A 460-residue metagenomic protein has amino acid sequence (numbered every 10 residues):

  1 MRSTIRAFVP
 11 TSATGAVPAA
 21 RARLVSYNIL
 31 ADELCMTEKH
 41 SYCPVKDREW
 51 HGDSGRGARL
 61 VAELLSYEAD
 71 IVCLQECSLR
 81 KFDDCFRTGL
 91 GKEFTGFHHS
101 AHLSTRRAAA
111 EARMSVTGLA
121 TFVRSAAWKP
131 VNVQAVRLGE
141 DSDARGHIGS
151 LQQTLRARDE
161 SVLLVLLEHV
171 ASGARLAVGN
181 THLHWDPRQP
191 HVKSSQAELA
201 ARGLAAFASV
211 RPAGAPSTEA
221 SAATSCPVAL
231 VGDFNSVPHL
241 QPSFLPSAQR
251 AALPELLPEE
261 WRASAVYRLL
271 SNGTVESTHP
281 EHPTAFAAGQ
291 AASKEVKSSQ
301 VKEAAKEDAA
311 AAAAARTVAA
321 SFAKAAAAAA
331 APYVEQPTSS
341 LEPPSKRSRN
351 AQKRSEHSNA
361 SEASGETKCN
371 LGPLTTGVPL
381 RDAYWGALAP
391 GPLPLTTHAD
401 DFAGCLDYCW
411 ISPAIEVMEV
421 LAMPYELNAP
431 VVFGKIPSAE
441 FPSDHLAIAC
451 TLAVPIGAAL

Functional and structural regions predicted by a protein language model:
R2-A13, D70, A157, L166 (+4 more regions): Metal-dependent phosphoester-hydrolase catalytic domains
R2-R21, Y27, I71-W185, Q189-H191 (+10 more regions): Structured beta-strand-rich core segments of catalytic domains in phosphoester-bond hydrolases
L24-V25, A229-L230: Residue-level marker for buried hydrophobic side chains located in beta-strands that build the well-ordered beta-sheet
N28, E76, G232-D233, H445: Active-site glycine-centered loops adjacent to acidic/histidine catalytic or metal-binding residues that shape
D32-M36, R80-D84, T105-A108, T117-G118 (+8 more regions): Short catalytic/ligand-binding loop motif for oxyanion handling, primarily in non-cytosolic enzymes, centered on
P44-A58, Q152, E255-L256: A short acidic, glycine-rich active-site loop that binds or catalyzes chemistry on phosphate/adenosine moieties
G52-L65, A403: Short, acidic/polar
R59, C85, T117, V162-L164 (+4 more regions): Alpha-helical elements of Rossmann-like donor-binding domains used by nucleotide-donor carbohydrate transfer enzymes
